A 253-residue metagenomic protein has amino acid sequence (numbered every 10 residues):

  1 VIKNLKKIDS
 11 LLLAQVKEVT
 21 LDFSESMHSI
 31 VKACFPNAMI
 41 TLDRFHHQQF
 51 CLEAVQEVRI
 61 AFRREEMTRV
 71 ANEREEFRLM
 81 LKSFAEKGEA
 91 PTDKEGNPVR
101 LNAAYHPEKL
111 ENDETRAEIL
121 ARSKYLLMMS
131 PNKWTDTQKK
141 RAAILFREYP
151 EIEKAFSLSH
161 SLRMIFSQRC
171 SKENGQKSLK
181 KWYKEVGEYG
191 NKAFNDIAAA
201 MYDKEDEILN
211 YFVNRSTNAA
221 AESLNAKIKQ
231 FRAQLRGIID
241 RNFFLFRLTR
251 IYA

Functional and structural regions predicted by a protein language model:
I2-K7, L11-F35, F45, Q49 (+1 more regions): Acidic/histidine-rich catalytic cores and adjacent linkers of DNA breakage/strand-transfer/modification proteins
L52-R64: Short, surface-exposed amphipathic charged segments that create phosphate/polyanion-binding patches used for binding
